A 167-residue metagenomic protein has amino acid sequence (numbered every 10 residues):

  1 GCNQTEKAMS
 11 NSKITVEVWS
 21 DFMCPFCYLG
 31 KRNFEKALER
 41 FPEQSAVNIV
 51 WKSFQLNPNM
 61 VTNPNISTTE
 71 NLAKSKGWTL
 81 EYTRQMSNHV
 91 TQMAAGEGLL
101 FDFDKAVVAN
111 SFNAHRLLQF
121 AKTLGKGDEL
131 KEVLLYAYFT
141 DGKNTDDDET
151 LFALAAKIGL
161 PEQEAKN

Functional and structural regions predicted by a protein language model:
T5-E6, N11-D21, F26-E43, V47 (+1 more regions): C-terminal cap of thioredoxin/glutaredoxin-like
R32-Y138: Structural alpha/beta surface segment adjacent to cysteine/selenocysteine redox centers across thiol/disulfide enzymes
